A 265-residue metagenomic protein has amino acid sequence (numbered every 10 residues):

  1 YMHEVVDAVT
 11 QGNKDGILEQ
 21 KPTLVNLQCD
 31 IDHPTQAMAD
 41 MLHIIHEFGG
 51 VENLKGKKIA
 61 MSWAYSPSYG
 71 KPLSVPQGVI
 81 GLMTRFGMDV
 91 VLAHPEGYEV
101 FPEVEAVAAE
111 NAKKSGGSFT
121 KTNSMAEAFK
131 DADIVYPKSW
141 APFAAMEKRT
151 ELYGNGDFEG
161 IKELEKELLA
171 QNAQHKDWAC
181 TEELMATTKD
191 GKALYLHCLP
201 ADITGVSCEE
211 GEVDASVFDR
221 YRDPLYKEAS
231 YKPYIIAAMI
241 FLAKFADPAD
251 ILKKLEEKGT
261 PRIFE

Functional and structural regions predicted by a protein language model:
Y1-I45, I203: Phosphate/diphosphate ligand-binding glycine-rich loop within oxidoreductases
L18, N53-K55, T84, E183-K192 (+1 more regions): Short, conserved loop/helix-junction motifs that constitute active-site signature segments in enzyme catalytic cores
L18-P22, E110-T120, G191, R220-R222: A short helix-to-beta-strand connector/capping loop
T23-L27, H33, A39, M61 (+4 more regions): General beta-strand structural signal in soluble alpha/beta enzymes
I45-E151, N155-E159: Glycine-rich phosphate/diphosphate-binding loop of Rossmann-like nucleotide-binding domains
A145-E209: ADP-ribose/adenylate-binding Rossmann-like module
T188-E265: Adenosine-phosphate binding glycine-rich loop
